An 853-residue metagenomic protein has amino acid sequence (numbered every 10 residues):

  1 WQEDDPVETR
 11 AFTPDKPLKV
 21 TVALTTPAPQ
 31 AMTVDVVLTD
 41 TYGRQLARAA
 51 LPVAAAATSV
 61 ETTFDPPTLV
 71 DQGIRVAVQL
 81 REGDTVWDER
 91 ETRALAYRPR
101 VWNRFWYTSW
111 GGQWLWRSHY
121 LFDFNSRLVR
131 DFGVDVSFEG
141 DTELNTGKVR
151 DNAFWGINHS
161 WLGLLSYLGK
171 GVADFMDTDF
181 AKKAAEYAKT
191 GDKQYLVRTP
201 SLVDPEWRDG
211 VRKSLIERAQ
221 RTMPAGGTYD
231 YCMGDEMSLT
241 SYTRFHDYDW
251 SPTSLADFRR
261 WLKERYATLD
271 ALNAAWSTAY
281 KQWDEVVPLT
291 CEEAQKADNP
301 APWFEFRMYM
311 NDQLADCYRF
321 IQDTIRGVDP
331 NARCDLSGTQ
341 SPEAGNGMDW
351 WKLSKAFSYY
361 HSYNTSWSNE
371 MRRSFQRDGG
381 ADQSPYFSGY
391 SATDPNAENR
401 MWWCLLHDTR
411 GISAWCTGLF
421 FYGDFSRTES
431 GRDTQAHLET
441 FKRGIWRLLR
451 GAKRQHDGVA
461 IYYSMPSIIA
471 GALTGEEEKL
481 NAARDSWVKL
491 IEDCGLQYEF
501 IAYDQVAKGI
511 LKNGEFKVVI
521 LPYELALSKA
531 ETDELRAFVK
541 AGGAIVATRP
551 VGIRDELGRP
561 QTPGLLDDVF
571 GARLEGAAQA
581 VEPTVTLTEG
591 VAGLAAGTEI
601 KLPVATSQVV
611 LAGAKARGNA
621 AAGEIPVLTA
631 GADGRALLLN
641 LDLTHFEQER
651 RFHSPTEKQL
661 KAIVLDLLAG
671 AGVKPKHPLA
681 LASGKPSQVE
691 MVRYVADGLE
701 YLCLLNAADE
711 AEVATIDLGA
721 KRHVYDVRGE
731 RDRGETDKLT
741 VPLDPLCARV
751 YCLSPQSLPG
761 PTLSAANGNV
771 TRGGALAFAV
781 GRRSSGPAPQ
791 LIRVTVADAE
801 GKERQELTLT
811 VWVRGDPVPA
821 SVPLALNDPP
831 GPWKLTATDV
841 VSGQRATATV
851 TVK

Functional and structural regions predicted by a protein language model:
T9, K193-S362: Polysaccharide-binding and catalytic clefts of secreted carbohydrate-active enzymes
A49-A50, V86-L95, G760-A766, L807-T808 (+1 more regions): Edge beta-strands of extracellular beta-sandwich domains
D88-D151, R307, V459: An acidic-aromatic substrate-binding cleft motif
F105-S118, K189-R212, D247, N299-A315 (+7 more regions): The substrate-binding groove and active-site-proximal loops of carbohydrate-active enzymes, especially glycoside
F122-M223, I321-R326: Aromatic-lined substrate-binding rim segments of carbohydrate-active enzymes
E143-D151, V211-R221, R319-R333, G347-G444 (+3 more regions): Catalytic-core region of carbohydrate-active enzymes that cleave or remodel glycosidic bonds
A436-E515, R549, E556, P560 (+4 more regions): Aromatic-Pro/Gly-enriched surface loop or interdomain linker that acts as a lid/target-recognition segment
L511, P522-N767: A conserved amphipathic helix/loop scaffold that creates a polar/acidic microenvironment used either to coordinate
